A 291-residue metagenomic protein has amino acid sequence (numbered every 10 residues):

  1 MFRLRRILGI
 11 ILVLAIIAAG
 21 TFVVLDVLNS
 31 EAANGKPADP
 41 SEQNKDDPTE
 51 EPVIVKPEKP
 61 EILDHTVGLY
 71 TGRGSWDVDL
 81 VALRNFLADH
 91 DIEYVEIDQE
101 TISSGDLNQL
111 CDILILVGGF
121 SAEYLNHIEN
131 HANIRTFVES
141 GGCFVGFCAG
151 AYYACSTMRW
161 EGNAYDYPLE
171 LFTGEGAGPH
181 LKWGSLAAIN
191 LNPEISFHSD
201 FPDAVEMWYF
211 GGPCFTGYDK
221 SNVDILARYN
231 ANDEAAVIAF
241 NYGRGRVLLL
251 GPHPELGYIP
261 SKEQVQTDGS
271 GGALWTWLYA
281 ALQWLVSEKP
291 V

Functional and structural regions predicted by a protein language model:
M1-L14: N-terminal Sec-pathway targeting helices
A19-V24, D47-Y70, W76, N85-A88: Mature N-terminal, pre-catalytic/accessory segment of carbohydrate-active enzymes
F22-G35: Hydrophobic single-pass membrane-insertion segments
D39, N44, P48, V53-V55 (+5 more regions): Extracellular ligand-binding/catalytic regions of CAZymes and related secreted enzymes and adhesion modules
W76-W160: Helical hinge/lid and interdomain linker segments adjacent to catalytic or ligand-binding clefts that mediate domain
E123, Y153-S156, E161-N163, E234-A236 (+2 more regions): Short catalytic/ligand-binding loop motif for oxyanion handling, primarily in non-cytosolic enzymes, centered on
C155-F201: Class I SAM-dependent methyltransferase SAM-binding "motif I" and its flanking Rossmann-like core
S185-Y258: Catalytic beta-strand/loop cores that center a nucleophilic Ser/Cys/Thr and support acyl-enzyme chemistry
